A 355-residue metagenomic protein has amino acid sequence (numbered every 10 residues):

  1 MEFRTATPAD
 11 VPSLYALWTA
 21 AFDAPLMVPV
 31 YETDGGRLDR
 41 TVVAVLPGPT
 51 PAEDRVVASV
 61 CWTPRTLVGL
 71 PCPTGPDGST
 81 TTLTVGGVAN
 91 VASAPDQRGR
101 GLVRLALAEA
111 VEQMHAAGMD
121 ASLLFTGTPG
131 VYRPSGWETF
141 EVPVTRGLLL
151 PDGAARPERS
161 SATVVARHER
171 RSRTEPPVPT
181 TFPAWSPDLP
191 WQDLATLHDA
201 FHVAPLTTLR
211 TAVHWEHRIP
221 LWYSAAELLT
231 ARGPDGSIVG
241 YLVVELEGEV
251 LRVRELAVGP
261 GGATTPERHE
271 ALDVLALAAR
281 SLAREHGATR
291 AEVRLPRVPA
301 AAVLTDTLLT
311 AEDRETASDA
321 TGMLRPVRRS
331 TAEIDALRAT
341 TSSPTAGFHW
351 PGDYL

Functional and structural regions predicted by a protein language model:
R4-A6, V56-E112: Well-ordered mid-protein domain cores that form the structural environment of catalytic cofactors
Y15-D77, P205-L228: Active-site rim helix/loop that mediates acceptor-substrate recognition in acyltransferases
V43, A52-R65, V85-A92, G236-L246 (+1 more regions): Conserved beta-strand in the GNAT
T82-P95, E249-P266: Conserved acetyl-CoA binding element of GNAT-fold acetyltransferases
V88-S93, G99-E112, A116, L124 (+1 more regions): Conserved acetyl-CoA-binding loop-helix of GNAT-fold acetyltransferases
H115, D120-R133, V293-A302: Conserved beta-strand-loop-alpha-helix junction that forms the acyl-donor binding cleft
G136-P157, R254-L355: Active-site/acyl-donor-binding loops of N-acyltransferases
E138-G261: Amide-forming acyltransferase catalytic core, primarily the GNAT-like/NAT-type and related acyltransferase folds
